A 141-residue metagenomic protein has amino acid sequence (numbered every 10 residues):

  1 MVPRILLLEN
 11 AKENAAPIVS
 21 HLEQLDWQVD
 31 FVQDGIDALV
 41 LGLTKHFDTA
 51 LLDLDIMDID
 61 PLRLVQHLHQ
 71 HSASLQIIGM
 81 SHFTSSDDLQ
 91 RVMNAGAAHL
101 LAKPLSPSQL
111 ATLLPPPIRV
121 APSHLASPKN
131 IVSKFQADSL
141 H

Functional and structural regions predicted by a protein language model:
A11-D30: Two-component/phosphorelay signaling modules centered on CheY-like receiver
F31-T49: Acidic, metal-coordinating helix/loop segments flanking the phosphotransfer/catalytic sites of two-component signaling
D34, D60-R63: Acidic catalytic/metal-coordinating carboxylates
L62-S74: Short amphipathic alpha-helix used as the core "switch/output" element in two-component signaling
R63, T84-H99: Alpha4 helix (beta4-alpha4-beta5 surface) of REC/receiver domains from two-component response regulators
D87, L105-L114: C-terminal output helix
R119-H141: CheY-like receiver
